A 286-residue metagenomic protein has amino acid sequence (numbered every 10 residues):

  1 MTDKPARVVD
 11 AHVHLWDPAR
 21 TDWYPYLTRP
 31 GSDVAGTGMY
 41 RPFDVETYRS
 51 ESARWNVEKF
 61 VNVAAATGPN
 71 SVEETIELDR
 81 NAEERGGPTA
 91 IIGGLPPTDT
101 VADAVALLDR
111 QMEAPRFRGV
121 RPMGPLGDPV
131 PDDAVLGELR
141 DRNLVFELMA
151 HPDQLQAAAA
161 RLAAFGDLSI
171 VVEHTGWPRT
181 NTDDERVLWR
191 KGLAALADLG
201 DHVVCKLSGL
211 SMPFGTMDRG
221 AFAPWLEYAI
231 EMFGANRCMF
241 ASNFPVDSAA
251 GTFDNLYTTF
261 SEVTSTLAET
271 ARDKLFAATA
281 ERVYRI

Functional and structural regions predicted by a protein language model:
M1-A11, R20-R54, K59, Y228 (+2 more regions): Mid-to-C-terminal alpha-helical segments outside catalytic/metal-binding sites
T2, P69-Q154, A160, S169 (+1 more regions): Active-site gating/metal-coordination segments in enzymes
V8-P18, V172-T175: Histidine-centered catalytic micro-motifs
H12, F60, I91, L139 (+5 more regions): Conserved, mostly hydrophobic/aromatic
H14, A66, G176, L210-S211 (+1 more regions): Catalytic metal-binding/acid-base residues of hydrolase active sites
P30-P69, G87-P96, R118-P122, L144-F146: Divalent metal-dependent hydrolysis catalytic cores, especially in the metallo-beta-lactamase
N70-E84, A223-E231, L256-V263: Short, electropositive alpha-helical surface patch
P129-M239: Catalytic pocket-lining loop regions of alpha/beta-barrel enzymes, especially the amidohydrolase/enolase/GH5 lineages
